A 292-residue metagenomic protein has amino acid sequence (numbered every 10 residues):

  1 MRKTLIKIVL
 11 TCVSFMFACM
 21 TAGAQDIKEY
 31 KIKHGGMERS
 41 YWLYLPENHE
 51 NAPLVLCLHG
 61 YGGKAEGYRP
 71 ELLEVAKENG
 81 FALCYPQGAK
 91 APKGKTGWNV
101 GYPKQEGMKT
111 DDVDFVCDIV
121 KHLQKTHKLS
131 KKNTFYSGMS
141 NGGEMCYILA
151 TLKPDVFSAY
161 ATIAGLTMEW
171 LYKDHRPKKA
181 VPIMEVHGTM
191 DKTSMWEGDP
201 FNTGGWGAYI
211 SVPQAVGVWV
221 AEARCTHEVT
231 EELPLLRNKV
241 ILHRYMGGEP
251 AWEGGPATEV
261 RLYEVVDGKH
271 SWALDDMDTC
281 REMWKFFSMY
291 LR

Functional and structural regions predicted by a protein language model:
M1-L10: Bacterial N-terminal signal peptides that target proteins for export
V9-C19: Bacterial N-terminal signal peptides
M20-L54, G67, V75-E78, M108-D114 (+7 more regions): A domain-start/cap signature at the N-terminus of enzymes
H49-G94, F157, E169-W170, T193-M195 (+1 more regions): Short substrate-entry loop that stabilizes the transition state in hydrolases
G88-D111: Cap/lid segment of the alpha/beta-hydrolase catalytic domain
D114-K132: Conserved acidic catalytic loop of the alpha/beta-hydrolase fold
E185-H187: Short beta-strand/loop motif that positions the catalytic acidic residue of the alpha/beta-hydrolase fold
